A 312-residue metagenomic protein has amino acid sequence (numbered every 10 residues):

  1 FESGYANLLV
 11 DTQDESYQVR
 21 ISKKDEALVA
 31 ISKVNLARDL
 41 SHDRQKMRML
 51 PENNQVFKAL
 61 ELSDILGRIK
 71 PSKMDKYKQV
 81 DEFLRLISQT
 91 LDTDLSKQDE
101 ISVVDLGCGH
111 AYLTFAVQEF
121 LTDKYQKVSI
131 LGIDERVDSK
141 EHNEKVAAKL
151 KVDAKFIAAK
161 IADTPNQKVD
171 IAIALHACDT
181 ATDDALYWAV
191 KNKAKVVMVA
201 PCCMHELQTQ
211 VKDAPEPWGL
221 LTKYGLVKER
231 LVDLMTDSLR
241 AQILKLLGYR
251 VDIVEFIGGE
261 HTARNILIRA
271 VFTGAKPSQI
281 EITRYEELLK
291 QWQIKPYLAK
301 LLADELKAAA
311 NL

Functional and structural regions predicted by a protein language model:
E2-N7: Basic, alpha-helical nucleic-acid-binding regions used in initiation and control of genome expression
L9-I101: Conserved Class I S-adenosyl-L-methionine-dependent methyltransferase catalytic core
E15, K23-E26, E135-L312: Class I S-adenosyl-L-methionine
D75-E82, G109-L113, E135-S139: Phosphate/oxyanion-binding active-site loops and adjacent basic polyanion-contact surfaces
D99-G109: Conserved class I S-adenosyl-L-methionine
E100, K127, V169: Phosphate-coordination loops involved in phosphoryl transfer and adenosine-cofactor binding
H110-Y125: Conserved SAM-binding loop of SAM-dependent methyltransferases across substrates and taxa, primarily the Class I
V128-D134: Conserved SAM-binding motif I beta-strand of class I
